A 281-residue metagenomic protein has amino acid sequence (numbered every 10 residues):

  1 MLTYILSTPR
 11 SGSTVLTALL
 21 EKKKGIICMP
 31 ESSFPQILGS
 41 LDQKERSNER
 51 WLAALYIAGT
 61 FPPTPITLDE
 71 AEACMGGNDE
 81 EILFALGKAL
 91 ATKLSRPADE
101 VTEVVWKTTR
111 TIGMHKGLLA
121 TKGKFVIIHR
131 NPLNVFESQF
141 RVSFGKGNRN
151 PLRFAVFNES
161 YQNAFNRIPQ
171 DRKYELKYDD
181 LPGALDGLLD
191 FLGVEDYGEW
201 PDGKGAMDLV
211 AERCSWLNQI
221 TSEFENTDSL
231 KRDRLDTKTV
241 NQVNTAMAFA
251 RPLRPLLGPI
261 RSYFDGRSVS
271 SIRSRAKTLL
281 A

Functional and structural regions predicted by a protein language model:
M1-Y4, V194-A281: PAPS-dependent sulfotransferases, especially Golgi type II membrane carbohydrate sulfotransferases
S7: The Walker A (P-loop) glycine that initiates the GxxxxGKT/S ATP-binding motif of P-loop NTPases
R10-S11: ATP-binding Walker
T14-I26: A conserved segment at the C-terminal end of the G1
K23, T109, A250: Acidic-histidine catalytic/liganding microenvironments
M29-W106, I112: PAPS-dependent sulfation machinery
I37-S40, V135-R141, G205-A211: Short, charged, surface-exposed secondary-structure boundary motifs
E100-E199: PAPS-dependent sulfotransferase catalytic domain
